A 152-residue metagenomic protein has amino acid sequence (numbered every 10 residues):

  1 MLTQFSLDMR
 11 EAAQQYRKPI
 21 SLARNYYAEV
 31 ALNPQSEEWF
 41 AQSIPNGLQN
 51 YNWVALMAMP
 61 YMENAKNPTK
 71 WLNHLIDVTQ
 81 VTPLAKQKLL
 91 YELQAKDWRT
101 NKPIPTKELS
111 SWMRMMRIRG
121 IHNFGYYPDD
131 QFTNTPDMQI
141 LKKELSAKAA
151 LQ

Functional and structural regions predicted by a protein language model:
M1-F40, K86-W98, Y127-D129: Aromatic-lined carbohydrate-recognition surfaces of secreted/lumenal glycan-active proteins
P45-T69, N73, V78-Q152: Substrate-binding cleft of secreted/luminal carbohydrate-active enzymes
